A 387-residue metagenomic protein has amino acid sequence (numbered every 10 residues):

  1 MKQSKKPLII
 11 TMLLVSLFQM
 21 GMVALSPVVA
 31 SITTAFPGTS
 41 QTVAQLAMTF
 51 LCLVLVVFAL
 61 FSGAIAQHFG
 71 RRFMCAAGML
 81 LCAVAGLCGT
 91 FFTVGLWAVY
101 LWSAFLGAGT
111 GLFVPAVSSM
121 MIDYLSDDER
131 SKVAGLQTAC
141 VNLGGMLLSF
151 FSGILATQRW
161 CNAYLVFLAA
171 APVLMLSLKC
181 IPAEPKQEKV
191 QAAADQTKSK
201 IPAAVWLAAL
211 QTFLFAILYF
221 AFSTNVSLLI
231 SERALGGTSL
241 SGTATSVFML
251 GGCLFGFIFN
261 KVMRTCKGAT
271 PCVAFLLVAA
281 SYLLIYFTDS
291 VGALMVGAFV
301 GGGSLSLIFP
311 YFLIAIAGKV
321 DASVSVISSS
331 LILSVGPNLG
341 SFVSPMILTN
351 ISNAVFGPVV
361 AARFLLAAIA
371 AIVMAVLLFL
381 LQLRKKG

Functional and structural regions predicted by a protein language model:
V57-V94: Conserved MFS/SLC helix-loop-helix module at the cytosolic interface between two early adjacent transmembrane helices
F58-R71, F255-K267, S352: Helix-to-loop junctions at the C-terminal end of transmembrane segments in multipass secondary transporters
W102-C140: Cytoplasmic helix-loop-helix junction between adjacent transmembrane helices in 12-TM secondary transporters
L112-L125, L307-D321: Intracellular juxtamembrane helix-capping segments at the cytosolic ends of symmetry-related transmembrane helices
D127-D128, L136-K179: Helix-loop-helix hairpin linking two adjacent transmembrane segments in secondary transporters
A163-K179, A362-F379: Symmetry-related core transmembrane helices of the 12-TM Major Facilitator Superfamily/SLC fold
A204-S246: Extracytoplasmic gate region of multi-pass secondary transporters
K319-G357: A late C-terminal transmembrane helix in Major Facilitator Superfamily
